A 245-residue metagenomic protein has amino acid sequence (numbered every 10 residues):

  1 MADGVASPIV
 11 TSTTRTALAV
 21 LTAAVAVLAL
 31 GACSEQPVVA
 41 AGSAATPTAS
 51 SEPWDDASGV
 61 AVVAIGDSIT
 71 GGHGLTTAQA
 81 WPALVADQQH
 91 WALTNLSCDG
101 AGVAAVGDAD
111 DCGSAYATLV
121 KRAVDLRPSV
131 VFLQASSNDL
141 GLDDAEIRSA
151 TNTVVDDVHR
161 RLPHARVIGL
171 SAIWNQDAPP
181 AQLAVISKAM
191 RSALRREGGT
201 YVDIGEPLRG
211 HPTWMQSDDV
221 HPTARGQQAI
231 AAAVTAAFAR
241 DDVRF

Functional and structural regions predicted by a protein language model:
A2-T11, R15, S34-E35, A233-F245: Conserved catalytic region of serine esterases and O-acyltransferases that act on ester linkages in lipids
A6, T14, A104-V106, P212-T213: Short Asp/Glu-rich motifs
A17-V25: Sec-dependent signal peptide hydrophobic core
A29-A32: C-terminal motif of bacterial Sec signal peptides marking the signal peptidase cleavage site
S34, A41-G102, A109, K121-A123: Serine-esterase "nucleophile elbow" of acetyl-processing enzymes
G72-T76, A109-C112, D143, Q176-P180: Acidic-and-aromatic substrate-binding clefts and catalytic sites of carbohydrate-active enzymes
Q88, Y116-F245: Alpha-helical cap/lid subdomain in secreted, periplasmic, or secretory-pathway luminal O-acyl-processing enzymes
